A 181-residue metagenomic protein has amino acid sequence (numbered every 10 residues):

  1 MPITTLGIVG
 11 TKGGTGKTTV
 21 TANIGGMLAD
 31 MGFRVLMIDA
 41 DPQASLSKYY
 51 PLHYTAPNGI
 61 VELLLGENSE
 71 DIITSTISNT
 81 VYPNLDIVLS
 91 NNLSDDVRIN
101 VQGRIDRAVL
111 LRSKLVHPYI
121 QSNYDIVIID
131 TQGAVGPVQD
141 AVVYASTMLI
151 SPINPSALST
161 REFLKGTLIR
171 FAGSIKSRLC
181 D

Functional and structural regions predicted by a protein language model:
M1-D181: P-loop NTP-binding core
